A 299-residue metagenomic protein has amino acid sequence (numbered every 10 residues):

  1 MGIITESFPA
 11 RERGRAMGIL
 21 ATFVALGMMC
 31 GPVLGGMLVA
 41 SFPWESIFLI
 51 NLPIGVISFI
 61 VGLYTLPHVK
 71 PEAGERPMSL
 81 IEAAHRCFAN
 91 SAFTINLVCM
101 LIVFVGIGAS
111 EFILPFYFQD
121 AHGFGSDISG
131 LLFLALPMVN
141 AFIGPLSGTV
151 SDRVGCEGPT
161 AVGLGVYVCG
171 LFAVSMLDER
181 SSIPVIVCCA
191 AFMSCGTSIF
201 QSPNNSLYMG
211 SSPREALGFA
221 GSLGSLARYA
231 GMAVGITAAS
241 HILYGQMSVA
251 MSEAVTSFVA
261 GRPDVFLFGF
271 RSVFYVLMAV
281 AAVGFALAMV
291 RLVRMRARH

Functional and structural regions predicted by a protein language model:
M1-L80: Helix-loop-helix hairpins in multi-pass membrane proteins, especially solute transporters
A10, R214-E215, V255: Transmembrane-helix boundary and interhelical linker motifs in polytopic inner-membrane proteins
A40-L52, Y244-M278: A membrane-interface helix-boundary motif in multi-pass transporters
P71-R76, E253-A254, M295-H299: Short, Lys/Arg-enriched, Gly/Pro-containing loop segments at transmembrane-helix junctions of multi-pass membrane
G74-P77, A89, D264: Short Gly/Pro-enriched turn/cap motifs at secondary-structure boundaries
E82-V249, L267-V293: 12-transmembrane solute porter fold
A260-G261, R291-H299: Intrinsic disorder in cytosolic terminal tails and internal cytosolic loops of multi-pass membrane transporters
